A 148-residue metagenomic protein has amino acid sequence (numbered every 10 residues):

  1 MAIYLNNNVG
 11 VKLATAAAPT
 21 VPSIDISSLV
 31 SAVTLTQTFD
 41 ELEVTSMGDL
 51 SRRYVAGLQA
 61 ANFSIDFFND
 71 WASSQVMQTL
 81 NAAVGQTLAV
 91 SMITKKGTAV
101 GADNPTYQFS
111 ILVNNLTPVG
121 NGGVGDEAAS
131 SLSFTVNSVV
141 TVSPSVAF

Functional and structural regions predicted by a protein language model:
A2-D70, S110-S133: Solvent-exposed edge beta-strands and adjacent loop segments that serve as assembly or binding interfaces
Y4-N7, Q59, V84, P105 (+1 more regions): Extracellular repetitive beta-rich solenoid segments
A56-G57, G85-S91, T135-N137: Short, surface-exposed linear patches
F68-S73, V139-T141: Acidic glycine-/aspartate-rich tracts in secreted/extracellular proteins
S74-S110: Short, acidic/charged, Gly/Pro-enriched secondary-structure junctions
P105-T117, V139, F148: Extended low-complexity acidic/polar segments
A128-F148: Protruding loop/beta-arch "assembly-hinge" segments enriched in small, turn-prone residues
